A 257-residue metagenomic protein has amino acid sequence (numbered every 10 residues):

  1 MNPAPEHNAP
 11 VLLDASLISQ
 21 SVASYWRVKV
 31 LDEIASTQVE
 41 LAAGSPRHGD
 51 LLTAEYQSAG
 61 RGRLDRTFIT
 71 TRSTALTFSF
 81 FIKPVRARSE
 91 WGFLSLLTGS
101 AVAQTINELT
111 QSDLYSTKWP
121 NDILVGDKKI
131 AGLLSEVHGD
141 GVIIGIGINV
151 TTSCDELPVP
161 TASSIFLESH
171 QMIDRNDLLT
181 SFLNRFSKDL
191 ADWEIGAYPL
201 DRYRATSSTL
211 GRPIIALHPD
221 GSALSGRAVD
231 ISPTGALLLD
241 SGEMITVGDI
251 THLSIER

Functional and structural regions predicted by a protein language model:
M1-T110: N-terminal lobe of the biotin/lipoate ligase/transferase fold
N2-P10, A23-S24, R86-L114, V125-R257: Long, positively charged amphipathic alpha-helical accessory segments at protein N-termini or as interdomain linkers
